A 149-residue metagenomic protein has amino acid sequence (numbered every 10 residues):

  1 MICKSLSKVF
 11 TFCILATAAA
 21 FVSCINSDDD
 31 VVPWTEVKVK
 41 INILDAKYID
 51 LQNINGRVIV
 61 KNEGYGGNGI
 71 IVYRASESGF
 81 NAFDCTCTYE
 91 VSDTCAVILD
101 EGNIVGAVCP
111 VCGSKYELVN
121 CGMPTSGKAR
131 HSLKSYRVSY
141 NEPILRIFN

Functional and structural regions predicted by a protein language model:
I2-T11: Bacterial N-terminal signal peptides that target proteins for export
T11-F12, A75-S76, P110, S126: Generic detector of short alpha-helix boundary/capping microenvironments and adjacent low-complexity segments
A20-S23: C-terminal motif of bacterial Sec signal peptides marking the signal peptidase cleavage site
N26-G102, E117-L118, K134-N149: N-terminal pre-ligand scaffold of iron-sulfur
E90, V111-C112: Short Cys/His-rich metal-coordination motifs, predominantly Zn2+-binding knuckles/fingers
E101-V111, M123-Y136: Short cysteine/histidine-rich metal-coordination sites, predominantly Zn2+-binding motifs
